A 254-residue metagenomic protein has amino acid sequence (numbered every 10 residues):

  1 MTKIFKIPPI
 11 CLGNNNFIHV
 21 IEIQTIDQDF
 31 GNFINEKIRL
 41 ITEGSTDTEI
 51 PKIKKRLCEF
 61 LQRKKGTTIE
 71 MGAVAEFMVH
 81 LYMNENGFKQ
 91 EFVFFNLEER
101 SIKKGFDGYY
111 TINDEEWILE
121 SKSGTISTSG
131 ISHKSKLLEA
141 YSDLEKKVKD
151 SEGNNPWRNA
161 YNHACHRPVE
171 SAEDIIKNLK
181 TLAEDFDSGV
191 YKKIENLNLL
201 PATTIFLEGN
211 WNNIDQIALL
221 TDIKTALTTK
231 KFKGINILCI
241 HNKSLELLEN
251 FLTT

Functional and structural regions predicted by a protein language model:
M1-A73, F77: Interdomain/boundary linker segments immediately adjacent to catalytic/signaling cores
E70-F77, Y82, G87, I112-N113: A short mid-domain helix/strand-loop element embedded in enzyme catalytic domains that forms or borders the active-site
H80, E85-K103: A short acidic/basic microdomain associated with nuclease active sites
I102-G105, I112: A short, glycine/Asx- and small/polar-enriched loop/turn that sits immediately N-terminal to a beta-strand
Y110-I118: Active-site beta-strand-loop-beta-strand hairpin of nuclease catalytic cores that positions key catalytic residues
S123-L207: Catalytic cores of nucleic-acid endonucleases
N196-F232: C-terminal structured domain segments
A218-T254: Charge-rich, low-complexity intrinsically disordered segments
